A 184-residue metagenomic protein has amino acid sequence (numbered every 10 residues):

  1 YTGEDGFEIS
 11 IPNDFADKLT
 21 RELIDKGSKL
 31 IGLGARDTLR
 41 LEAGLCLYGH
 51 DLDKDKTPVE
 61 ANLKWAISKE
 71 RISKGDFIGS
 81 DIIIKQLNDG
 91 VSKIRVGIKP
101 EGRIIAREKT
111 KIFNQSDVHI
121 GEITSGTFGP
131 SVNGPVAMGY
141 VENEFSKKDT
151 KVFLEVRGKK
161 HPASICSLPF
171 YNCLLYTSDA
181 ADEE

Functional and structural regions predicted by a protein language model:
Y1-S178: Conserved, structured C-terminal
D179-E184: A short, hydrophobic C-terminal helix/tail in secreted or cell-surface proteins
